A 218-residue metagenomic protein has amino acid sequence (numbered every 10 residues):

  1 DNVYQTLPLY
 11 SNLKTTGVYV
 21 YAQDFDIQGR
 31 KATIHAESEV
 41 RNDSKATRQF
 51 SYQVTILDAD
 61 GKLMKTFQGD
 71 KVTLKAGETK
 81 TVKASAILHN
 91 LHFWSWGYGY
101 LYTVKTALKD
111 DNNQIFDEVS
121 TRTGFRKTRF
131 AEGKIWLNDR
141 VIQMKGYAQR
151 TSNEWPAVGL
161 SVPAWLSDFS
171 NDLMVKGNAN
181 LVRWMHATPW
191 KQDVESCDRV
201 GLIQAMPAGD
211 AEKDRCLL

Functional and structural regions predicted by a protein language model:
D1-M185, K191-Q204, L218: Secreted/periplasmic carbohydrate-active enzymes, especially glycoside hydrolases
A208-K213: Short, acidic/turn-prone active-site loops that include or flank metal/cofactor- and phosphate-binding residues
